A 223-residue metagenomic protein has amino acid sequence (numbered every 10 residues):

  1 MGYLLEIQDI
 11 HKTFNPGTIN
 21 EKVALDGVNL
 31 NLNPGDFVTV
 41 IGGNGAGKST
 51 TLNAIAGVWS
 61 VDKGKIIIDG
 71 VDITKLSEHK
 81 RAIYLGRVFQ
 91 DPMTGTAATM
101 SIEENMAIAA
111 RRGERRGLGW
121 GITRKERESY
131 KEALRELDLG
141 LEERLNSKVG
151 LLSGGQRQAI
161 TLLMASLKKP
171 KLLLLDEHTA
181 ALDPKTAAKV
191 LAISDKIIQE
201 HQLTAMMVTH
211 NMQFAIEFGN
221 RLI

Functional and structural regions predicted by a protein language model:
Y3-L4, T13-G27, S77: A short, flexible loop at the N-terminus of ABC-type nucleotide-binding domains that lies
T18, D72-G86, T94, R116-T123: ABC ATPase NBD coupling module
I41-G43: The feature captures the beta-strand-to-loop junction immediately N-terminal to the Walker
A56: Helix-to-loop junction immediately C-terminal to a conserved catalytic motif
G64-V71: Conserved ABC transporter NBD signature motif
A165-S166: ABC ATPase C-loop
A188-E200: Helical segment within the ABC ATPase nucleotide-binding domain
T209-H210: H-loop/switch region of ABC-family ATPase nucleotide-binding domains
